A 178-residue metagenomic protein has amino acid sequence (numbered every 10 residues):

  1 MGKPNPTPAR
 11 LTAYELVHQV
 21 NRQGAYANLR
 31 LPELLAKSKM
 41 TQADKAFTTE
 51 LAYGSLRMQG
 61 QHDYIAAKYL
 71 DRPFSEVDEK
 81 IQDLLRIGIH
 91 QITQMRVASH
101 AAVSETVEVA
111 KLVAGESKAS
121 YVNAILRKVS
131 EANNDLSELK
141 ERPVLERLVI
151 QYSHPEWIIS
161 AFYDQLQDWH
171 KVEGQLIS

Functional and structural regions predicted by a protein language model:
M1-S178: Class I Rossmann-like S-adenosyl-L-methionine
